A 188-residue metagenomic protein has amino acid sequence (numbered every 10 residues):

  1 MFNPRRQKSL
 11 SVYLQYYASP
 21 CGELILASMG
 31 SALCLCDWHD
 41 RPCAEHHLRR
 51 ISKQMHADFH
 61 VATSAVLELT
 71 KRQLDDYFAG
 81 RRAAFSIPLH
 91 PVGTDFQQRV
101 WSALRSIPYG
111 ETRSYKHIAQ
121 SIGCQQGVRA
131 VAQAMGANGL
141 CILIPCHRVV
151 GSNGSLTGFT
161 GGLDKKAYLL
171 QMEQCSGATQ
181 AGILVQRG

Functional and structural regions predicted by a protein language model:
M1-Q126, C175-G188: Basic nucleic-acid-binding alpha-helical/helix-turn surface characteristic of O6-alkylguanine DNA
I51-S52, K166, L170: Short amphipathic C-terminal alpha-helix that caps PH/PH-like domains
Q126-Y168, G177-A178: Short glycine/serine-rich loop segments
